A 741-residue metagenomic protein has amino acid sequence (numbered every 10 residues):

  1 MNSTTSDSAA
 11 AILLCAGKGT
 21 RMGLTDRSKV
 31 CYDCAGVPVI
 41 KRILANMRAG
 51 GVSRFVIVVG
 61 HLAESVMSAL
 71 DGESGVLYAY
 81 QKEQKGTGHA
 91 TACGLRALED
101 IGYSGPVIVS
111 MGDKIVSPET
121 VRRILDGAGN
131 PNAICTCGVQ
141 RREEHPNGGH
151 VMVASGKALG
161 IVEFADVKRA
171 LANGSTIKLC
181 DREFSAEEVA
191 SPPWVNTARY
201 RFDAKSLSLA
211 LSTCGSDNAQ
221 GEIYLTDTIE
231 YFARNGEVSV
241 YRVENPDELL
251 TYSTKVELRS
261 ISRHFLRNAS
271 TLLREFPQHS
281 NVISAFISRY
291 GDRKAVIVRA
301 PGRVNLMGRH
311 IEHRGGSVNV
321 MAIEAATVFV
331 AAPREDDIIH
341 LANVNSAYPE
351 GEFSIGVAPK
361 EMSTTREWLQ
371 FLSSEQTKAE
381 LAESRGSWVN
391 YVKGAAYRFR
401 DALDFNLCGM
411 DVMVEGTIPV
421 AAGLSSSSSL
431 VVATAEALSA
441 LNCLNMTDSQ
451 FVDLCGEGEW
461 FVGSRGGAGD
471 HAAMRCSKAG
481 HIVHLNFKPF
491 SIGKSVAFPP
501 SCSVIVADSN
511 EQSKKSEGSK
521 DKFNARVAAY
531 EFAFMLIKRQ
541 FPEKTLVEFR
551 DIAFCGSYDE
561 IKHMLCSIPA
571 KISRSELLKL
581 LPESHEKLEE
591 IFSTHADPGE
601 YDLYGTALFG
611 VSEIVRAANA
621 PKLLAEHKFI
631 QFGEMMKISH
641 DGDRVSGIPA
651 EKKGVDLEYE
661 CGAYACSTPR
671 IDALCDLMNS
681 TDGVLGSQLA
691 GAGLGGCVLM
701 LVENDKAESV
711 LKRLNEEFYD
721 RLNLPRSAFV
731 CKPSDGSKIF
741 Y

Functional and structural regions predicted by a protein language model:
M1-L14, D33, V37-D126: Conserved N-terminal catalytic core of the sugar/cofactor nucleotidyltransferase
D7, C180-T271: Conserved alpha/beta core of the MobA/IspD/sugar-nucleotide pyrophosphorylase nucleotidyltransferase superfamily
T25-R42, I323-V328: Short catalytic helix/loop segments, enriched in acidic residues and glycine and frequently bearing histidine
T87, L95, I101, L272-I297 (+4 more regions): Anion-binding (especially nucleotide phosphate/pyrophosphate-binding) glycine-rich loop and adjoining beta-alpha core
S117-A219: Conserved core of the sugar-phosphate nucleotidyltransferase
S270-R303, M307, V328-A382, H484-Q688 (+1 more regions): C-terminal nucleotide
V304, G308-E312, E415-A433, G683-L701: Glycine/serine-rich anion-binding loops at beta->alpha junctions that coordinate negatively charged ligand groups
A422-N510: Fold-level recognition of mixed alpha/beta catalytic cores in primary-metabolism enzymes, strongest
